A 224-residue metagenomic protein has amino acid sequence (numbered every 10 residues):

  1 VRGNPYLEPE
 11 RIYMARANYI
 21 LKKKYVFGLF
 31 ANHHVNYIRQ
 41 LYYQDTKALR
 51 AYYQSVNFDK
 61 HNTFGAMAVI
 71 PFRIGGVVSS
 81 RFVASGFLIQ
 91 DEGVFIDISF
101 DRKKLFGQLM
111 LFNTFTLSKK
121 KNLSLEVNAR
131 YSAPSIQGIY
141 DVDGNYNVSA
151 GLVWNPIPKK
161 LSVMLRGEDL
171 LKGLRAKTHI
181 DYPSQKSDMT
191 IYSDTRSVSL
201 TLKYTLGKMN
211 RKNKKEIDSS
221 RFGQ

Functional and structural regions predicted by a protein language model:
R2-N4, E8, M14, V26-V83 (+1 more regions): Outer membrane beta-barrel strand-and-loop segments of large Gram-negative receptors, especially TonB-dependent
L7, A15-L21, A66-F72, L111-F115 (+3 more regions): Residues on the lipid-exposed face of transmembrane beta-strands in outer-membrane beta-barrel proteins
E8-K24, G28-A31, T63-F64, P71-R73 (+4 more regions): Outer-membrane beta-barrel transmembrane strands
K23, A31-V35, G86-E92, F115 (+4 more regions): Transmembrane beta-strands of outer-membrane beta-barrel pores
K23-F27, G76-F82, K119-L125, P158-V163 (+2 more regions): Repeated loop/turn-to-beta-strand initiation elements of outer-membrane beta-barrel proteins
F27-L29, A68, F82-A84, L125-V127 (+3 more regions): Membrane-embedded beta-strand positions of outer-membrane beta-barrel proteins
L109-N155, L161, R166-K172, H179-P183: C-terminal beta-barrel architecture of Gram-negative outer-membrane proteins
P156-Q224: C-terminal beta-signal and adjacent terminal beta-strands/loops of Gram-negative outer-membrane beta-barrel proteins
